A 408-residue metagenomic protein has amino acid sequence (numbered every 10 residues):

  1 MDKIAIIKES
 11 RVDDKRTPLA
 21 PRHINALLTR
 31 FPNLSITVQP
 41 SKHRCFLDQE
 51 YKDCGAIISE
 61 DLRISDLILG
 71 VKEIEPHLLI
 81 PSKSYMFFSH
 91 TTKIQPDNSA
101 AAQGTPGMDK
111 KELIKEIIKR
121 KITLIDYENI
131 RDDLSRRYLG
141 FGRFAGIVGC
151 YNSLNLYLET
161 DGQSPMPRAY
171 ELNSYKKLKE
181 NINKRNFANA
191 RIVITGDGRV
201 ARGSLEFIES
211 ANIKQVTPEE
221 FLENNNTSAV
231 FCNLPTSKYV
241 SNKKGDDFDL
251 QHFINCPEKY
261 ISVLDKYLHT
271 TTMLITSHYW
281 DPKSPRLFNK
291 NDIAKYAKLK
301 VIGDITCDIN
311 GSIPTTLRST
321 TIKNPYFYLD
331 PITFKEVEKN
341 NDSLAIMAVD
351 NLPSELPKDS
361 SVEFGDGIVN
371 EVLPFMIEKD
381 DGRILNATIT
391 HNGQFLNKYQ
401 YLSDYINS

Functional and structural regions predicted by a protein language model:
D2-E116: An N-terminal-biased, well-structured beta-alpha scaffold segment characteristic of Rossmann-like dinucleotide-binding
E9-S41, P165-T270: Glycine-rich phosphate/diphosphate-binding loop of Rossmann-like nucleotide-binding domains
T37-P40, S59-R63, G70, L124-Y127 (+3 more regions): General beta-strand structural signal in soluble alpha/beta enzymes
E50-D66, E73, L234-A294, V349: A structured beta-alpha segment of the ubiquitous adenosine-cofactor-binding alpha/beta core
S82-I125, M273-I332: ADP-ribose/adenylate-binding Rossmann-like module
I117-I118, I122-L139, R143, I192-T195 (+1 more regions): Rossmann-like dinucleotide/flavin-binding elements
T123-E180, V301, T306-S408: Adenosine-phosphate binding glycine-rich loop
